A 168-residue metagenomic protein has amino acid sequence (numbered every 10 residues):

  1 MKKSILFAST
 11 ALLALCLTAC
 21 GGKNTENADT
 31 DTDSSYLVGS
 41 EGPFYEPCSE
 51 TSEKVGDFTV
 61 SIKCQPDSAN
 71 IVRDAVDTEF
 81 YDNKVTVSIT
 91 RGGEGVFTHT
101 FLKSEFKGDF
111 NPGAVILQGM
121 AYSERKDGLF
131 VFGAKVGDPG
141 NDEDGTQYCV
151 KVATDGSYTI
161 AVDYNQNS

Functional and structural regions predicted by a protein language model:
M1-S9: Bacterial N-terminal signal peptides that target proteins for export
A11-L13: Core hydrophobic alpha-helical transmembrane segments of single-pass membrane proteins
L15-A19: C-terminal motif of bacterial Sec signal peptides marking the signal peptidase cleavage site
G21-N24: Bacterial signal peptide processing site
N27: Cys/His-rich zinc-coordinating "finger/knuckle" motifs
T30-S40, G128: The feature marks either
Y36-Y122: Surface-exposed acidic loop/strand-edge motifs in secreted or periplasmic proteins that form small linear binding
S104-S168: Extracytoplasmic electrostatic interaction patches
